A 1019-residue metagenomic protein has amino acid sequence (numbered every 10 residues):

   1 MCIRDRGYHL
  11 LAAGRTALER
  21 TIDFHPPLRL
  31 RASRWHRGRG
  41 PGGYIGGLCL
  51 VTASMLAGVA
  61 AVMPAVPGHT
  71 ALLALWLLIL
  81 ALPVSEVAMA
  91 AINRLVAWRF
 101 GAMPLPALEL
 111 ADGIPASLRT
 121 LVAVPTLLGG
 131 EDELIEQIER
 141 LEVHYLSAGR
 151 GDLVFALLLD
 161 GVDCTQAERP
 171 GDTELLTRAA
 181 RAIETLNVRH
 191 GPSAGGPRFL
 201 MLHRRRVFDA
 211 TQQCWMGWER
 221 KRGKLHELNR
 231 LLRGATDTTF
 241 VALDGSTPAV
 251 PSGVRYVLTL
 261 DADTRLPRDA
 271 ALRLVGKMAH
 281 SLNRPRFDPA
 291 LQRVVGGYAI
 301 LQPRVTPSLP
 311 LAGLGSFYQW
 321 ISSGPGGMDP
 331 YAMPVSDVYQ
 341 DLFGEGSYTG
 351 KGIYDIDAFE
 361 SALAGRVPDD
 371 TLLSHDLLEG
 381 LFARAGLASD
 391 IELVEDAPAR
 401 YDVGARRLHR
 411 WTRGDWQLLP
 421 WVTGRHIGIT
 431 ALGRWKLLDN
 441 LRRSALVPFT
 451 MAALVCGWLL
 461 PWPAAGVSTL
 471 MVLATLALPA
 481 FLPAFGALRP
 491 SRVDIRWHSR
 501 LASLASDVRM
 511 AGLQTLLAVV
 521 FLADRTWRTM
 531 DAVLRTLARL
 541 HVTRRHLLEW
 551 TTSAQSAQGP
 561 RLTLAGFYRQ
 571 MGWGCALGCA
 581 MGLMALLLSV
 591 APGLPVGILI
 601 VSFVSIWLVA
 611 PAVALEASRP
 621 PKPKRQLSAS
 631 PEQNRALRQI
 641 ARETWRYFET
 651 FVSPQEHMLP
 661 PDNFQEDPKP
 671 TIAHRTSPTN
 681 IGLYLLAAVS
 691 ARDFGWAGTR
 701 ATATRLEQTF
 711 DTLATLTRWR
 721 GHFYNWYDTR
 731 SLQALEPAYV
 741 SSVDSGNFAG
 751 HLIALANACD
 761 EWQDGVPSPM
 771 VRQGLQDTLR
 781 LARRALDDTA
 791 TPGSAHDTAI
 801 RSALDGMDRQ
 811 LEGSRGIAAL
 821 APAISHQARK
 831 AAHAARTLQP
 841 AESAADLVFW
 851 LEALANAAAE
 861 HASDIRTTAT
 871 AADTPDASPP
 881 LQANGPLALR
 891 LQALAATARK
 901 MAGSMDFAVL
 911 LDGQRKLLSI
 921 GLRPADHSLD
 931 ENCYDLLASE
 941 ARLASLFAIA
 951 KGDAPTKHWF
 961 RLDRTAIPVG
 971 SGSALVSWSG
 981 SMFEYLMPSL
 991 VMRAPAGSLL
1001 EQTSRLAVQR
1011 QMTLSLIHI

Functional and structural regions predicted by a protein language model:
M1-D5, H1018-I1019: Conserved small/polar residues in nucleotide/adenosyl-binding loops
R4-G7, L11-L28, P104-I427: Internal catalytic domains of large membrane-associated glycosyltransferases
R4-I45, L118-T120, L158-V162, F199-A210 (+6 more regions): Juxtamembrane regulatory segments of integral membrane proteins
T52-W98, R442-R544, W573-R625: Membrane-embedded multi-pass helical conduit in multi-pass membrane proteins, especially envelope-biosynthetic
V84-R119, R619-R635: N-terminal signal-anchor transmembrane helix
E109-R150, V154, L516-D531, A636-T679: Acidic, Ser/Thr-rich low-complexity segments on the non-lumenal side of membrane proteins
P334, A399, V403, R407-I429 (+2 more regions): Membrane-proximal soluble regions of multi-pass membrane proteins
T526, M530-A554, L587-I1017: Acidic, mature catalytic/reactive cores of soluble proteins
